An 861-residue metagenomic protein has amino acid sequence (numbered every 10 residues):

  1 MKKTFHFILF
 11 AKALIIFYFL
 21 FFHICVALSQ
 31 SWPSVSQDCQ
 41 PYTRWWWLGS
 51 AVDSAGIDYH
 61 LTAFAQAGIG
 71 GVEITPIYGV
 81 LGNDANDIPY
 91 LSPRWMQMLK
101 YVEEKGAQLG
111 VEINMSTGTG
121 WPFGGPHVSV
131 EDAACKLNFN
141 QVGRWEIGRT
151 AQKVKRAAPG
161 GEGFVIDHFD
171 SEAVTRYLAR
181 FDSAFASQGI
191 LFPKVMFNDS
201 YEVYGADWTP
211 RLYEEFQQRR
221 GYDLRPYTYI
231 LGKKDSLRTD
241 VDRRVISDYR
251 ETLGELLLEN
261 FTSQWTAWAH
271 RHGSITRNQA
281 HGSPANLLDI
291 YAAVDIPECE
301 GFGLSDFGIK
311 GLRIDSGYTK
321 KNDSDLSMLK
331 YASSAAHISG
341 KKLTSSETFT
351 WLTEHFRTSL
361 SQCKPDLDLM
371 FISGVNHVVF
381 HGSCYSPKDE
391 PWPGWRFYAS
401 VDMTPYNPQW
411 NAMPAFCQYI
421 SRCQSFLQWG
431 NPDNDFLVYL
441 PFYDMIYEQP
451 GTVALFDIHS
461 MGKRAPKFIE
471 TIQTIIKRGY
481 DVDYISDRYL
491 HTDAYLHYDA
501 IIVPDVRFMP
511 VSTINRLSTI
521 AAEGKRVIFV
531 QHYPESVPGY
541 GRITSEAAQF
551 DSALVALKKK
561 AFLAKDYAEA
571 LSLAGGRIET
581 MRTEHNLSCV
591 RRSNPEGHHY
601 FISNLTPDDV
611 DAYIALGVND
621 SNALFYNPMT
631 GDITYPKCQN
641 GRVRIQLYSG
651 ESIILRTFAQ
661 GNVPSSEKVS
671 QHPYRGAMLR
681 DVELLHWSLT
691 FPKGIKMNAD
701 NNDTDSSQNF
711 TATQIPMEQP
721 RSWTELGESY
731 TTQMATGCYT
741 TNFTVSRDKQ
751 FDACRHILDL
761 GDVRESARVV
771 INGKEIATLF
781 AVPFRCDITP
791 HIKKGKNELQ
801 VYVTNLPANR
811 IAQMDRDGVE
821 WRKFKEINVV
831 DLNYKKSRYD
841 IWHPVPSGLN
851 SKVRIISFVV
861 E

Functional and structural regions predicted by a protein language model:
M1-Q30: Bacterial Sec-dependent N-terminal signal peptides
S31-A63, A67-G71: Mature N-terminal segment immediately following signal peptide/propeptide cleavage in secreted/periplasmic
Y42, D53, D58, G71 (+10 more regions): Carbohydrate-binding surfaces of carbohydrate-active enzymes
K105, P122-S187: Catalytic and substrate-binding clefts that recognize carbohydrates or anionic sugar/phosphate headgroups
N662, T804-Q813: Short acidic/polar inter-strand loop motif in beta-rich domains
S722-T731, G818-E861: Non-catalytic, glycine-rich low-complexity segments
F743-V745, K749-N772, L799-V803: Aromatic-lined ligand-binding clefts that engage carbohydrates, nucleic acids, or primary amines
